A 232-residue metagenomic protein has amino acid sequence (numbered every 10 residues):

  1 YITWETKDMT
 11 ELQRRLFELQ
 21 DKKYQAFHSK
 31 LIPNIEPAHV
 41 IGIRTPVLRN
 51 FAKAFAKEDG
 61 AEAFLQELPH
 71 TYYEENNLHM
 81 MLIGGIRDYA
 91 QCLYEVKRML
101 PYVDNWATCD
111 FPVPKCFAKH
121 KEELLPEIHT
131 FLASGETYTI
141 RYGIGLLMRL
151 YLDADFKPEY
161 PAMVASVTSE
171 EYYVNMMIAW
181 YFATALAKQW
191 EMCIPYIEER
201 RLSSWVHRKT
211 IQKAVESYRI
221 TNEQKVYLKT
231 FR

Functional and structural regions predicted by a protein language model:
W4-R232: Alpha-helical scaffold domains
